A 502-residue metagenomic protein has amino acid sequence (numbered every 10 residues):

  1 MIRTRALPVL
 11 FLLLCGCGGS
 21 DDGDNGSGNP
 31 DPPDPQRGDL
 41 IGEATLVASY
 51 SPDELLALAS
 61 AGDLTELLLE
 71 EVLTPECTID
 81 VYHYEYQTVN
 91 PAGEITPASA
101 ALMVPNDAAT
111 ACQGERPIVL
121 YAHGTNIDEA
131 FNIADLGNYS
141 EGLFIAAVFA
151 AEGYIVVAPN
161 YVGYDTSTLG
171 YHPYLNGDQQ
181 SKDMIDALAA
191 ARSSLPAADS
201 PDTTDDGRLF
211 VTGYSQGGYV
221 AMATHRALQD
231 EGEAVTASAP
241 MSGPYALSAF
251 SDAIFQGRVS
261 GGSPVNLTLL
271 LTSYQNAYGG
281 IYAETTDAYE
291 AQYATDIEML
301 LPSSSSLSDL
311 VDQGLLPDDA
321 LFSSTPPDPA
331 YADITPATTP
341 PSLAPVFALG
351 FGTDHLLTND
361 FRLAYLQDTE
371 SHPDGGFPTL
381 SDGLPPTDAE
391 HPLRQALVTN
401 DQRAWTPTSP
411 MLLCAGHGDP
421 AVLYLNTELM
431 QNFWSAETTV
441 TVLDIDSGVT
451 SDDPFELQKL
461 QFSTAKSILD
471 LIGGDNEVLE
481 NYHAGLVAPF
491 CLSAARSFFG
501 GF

Functional and structural regions predicted by a protein language model:
D21-A109: Catalytic-loop region of hydrolases
N90-S99, M103-G153: Short, surface-exposed "cap/lid" segments of acyl-processing enzymes
Y174-A198: Alpha/beta-hydrolase active-site loop
A190-S263: Primarily recognizes the serine-hydrolase "nucleophile elbow" in alpha/beta-hydrolase and SGNH/GDSL folds
P244-A404: Accessory cap/linker subdomain of secreted extracellular hydrolases
D252, A389, L393-A396, E437-F502: C-terminal catalytic histidine-bearing segment of alpha/beta-hydrolase fold enzymes
T406, P420-E428: Conserved alpha/beta-hydrolase "acid-adjacent" motif
P407, L412-D419: Short beta-strand/loop motif that positions the catalytic acidic residue of the alpha/beta-hydrolase fold
